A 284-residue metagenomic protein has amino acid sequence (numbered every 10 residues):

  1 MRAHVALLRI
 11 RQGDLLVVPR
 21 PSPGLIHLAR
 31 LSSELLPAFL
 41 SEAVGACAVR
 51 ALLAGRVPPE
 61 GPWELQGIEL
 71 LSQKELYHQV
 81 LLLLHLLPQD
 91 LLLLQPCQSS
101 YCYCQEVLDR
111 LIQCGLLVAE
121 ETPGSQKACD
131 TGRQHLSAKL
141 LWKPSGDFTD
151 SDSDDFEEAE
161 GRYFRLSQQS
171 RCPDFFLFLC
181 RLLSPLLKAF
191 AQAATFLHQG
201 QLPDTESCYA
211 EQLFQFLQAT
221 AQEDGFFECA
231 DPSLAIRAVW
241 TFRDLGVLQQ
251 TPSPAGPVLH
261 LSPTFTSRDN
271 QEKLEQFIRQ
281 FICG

Functional and structural regions predicted by a protein language model:
M1-G284: Membrane-interfacial terminal anchoring regions of lipid-handling membrane enzymes
